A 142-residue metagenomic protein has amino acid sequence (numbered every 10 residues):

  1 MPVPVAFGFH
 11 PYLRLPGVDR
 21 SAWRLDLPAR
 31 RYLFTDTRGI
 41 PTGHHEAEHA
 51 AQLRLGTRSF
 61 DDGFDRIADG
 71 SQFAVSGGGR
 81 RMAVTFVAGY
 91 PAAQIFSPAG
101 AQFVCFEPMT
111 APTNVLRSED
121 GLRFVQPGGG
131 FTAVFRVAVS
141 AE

Functional and structural regions predicted by a protein language model:
M1, P11-L15, T110-P112, V137-A141: Beta-strand elements of well-folded, non-transmembrane domains
P2-P4, Y12-V87: Active-site/ligand-binding surface loops and adjacent short beta/alpha elements that line catalytic pockets across
F7, F73, A133-F135: Hydrophobic residues positioned within well-ordered beta-strands of beta-sheet architectures
H10, F106, G128: A residue-level signal for conserved active-site and pocket-lining positions in enzyme catalytic cores
G17-S21, P98-A101, P127: A short, structured loop/turn motif at beta-sheet edges
G77-T113: Glycine-rich active-site loops that engage anionic ligands at enzyme catalytic sites
F124-A141: Short Pro-Gly-centered flexible turn/kink motifs
